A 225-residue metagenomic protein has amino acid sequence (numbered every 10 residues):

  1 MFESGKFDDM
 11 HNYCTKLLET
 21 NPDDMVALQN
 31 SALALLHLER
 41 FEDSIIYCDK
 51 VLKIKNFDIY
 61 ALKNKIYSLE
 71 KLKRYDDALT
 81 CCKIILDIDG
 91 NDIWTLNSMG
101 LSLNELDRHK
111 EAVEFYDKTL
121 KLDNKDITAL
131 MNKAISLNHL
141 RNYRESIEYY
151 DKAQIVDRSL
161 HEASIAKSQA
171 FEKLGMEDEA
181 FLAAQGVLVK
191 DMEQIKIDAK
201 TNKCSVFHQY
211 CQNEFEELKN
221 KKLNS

Functional and structural regions predicted by a protein language model:
F2-E3, V26-H37, Y60-K71, W94-E105 (+2 more regions): Conserved alpha-helical positions within TPR/SEL1-like repeat arrays
D23, F57, N91, K125 (+2 more regions): Short coil loop/turn residues that delineate tetratricopeptide repeat
A153-H161, I165-I195: TPR/TPR-like (Sel1-like) alpha-helical repeat modules
F181-S225: Terminal, low-structured helical/coil segments at or just beyond the last alpha-helical repeat
